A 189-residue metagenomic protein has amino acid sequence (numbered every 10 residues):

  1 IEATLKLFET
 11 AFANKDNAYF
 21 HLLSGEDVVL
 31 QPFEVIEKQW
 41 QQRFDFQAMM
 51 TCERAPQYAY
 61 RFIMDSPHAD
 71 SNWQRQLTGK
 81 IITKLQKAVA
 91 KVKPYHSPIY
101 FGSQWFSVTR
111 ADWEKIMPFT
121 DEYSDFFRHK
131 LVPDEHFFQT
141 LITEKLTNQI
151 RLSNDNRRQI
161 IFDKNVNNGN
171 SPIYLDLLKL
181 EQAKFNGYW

Functional and structural regions predicted by a protein language model:
I1-W189: ER/Golgi luminal nucleotide-sugar-dependent glycosyltransferases, focusing on the catalytic module
